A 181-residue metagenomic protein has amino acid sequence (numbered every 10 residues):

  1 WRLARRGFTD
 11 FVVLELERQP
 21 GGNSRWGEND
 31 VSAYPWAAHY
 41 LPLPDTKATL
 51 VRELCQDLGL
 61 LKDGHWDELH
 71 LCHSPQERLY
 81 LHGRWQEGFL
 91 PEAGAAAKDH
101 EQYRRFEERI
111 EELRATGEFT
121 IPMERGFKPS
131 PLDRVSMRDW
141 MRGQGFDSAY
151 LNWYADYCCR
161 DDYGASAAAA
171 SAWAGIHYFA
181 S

Functional and structural regions predicted by a protein language model:
A4-E28: Glycine-rich FAD pyrophosphate-binding loop
T9, D57-L61, G145-D147: Short coil/loop linkers at secondary-structure junctions
V13, A38-D45, F127, P131: Short, charged/polar micro-motifs that form catalytic or ligand-binding hotspots
G21-N23, L79-H82, Q86-F89, A96 (+3 more regions): Short catalytic/ligand-binding loop motif for oxyanion handling, primarily in non-cytosolic enzymes, centered on
S32-E112: Dinucleotide-binding Rossmann-like beta1-alpha1 core, especially the glycine-rich loop that anchors the ADP
A115-S181: Active-site/ligand-binding neighborhood in enzyme catalytic cores
